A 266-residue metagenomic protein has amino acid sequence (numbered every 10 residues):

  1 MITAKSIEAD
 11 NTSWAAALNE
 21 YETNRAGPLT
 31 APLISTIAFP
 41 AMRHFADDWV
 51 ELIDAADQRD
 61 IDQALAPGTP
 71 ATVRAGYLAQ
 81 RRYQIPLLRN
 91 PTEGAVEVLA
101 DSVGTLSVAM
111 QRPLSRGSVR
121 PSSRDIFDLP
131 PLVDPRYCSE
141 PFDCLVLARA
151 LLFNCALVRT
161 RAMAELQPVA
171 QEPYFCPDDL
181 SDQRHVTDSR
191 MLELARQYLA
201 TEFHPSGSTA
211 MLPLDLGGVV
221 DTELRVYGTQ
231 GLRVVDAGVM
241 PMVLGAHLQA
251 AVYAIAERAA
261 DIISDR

Functional and structural regions predicted by a protein language model:
M1, T105-M163, R190-R266: C-terminal structured subdomain/cap of oxidoreductase catalytic cores
M1-A100, M163, Q167-V169, F175-S189 (+2 more regions): Mid-to-C-terminal "cap/lid" subdomains and adjacent gly/pro-rich loops that border and regulate access to redox
